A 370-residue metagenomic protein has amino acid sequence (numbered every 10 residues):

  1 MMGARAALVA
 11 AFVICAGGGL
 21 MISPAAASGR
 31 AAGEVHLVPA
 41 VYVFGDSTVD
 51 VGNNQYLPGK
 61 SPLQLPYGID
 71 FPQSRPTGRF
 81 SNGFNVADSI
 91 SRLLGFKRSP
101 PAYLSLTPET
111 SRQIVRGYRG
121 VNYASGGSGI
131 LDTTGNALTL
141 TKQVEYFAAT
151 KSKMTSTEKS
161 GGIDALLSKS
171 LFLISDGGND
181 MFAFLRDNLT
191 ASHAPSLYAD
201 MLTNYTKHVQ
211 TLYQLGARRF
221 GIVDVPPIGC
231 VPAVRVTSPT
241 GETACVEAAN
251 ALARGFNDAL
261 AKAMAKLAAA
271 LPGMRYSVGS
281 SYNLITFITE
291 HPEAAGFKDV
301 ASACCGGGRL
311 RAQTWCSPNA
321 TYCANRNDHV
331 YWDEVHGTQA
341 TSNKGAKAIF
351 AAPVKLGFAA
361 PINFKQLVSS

Functional and structural regions predicted by a protein language model:
M2-S370: Conserved active-site regions of diverse hydrolases
